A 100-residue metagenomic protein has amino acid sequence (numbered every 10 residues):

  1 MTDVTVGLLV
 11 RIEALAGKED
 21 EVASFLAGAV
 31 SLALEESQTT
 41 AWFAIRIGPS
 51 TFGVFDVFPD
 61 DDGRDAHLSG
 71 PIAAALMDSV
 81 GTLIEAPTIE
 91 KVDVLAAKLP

Functional and structural regions predicted by a protein language model:
M1-G7, T40-S50, A75-P100: Glycine-rich beta-strand-turn "strand-cap" elements at beta-sheet edges
L8-V10, V54: Hydrophobic residues positioned within well-ordered beta-strands of beta-sheet architectures
R11-A14, F58-P59, D93: Short, histidine-centered active-site or binding-site loop motifs used for metal coordination, general acid-base
R11-A23: Short, surface-exposed ligand-recognition loops at beta-strand->loop->(often short) alpha-helix junctions that present
L15-G17, I47, P59-D61: Short coil/turn motifs at secondary-structure junctions
E19-E21, G63, K98: Intrinsically disordered, low-complexity acidic/polar segments
G28-A41, V57-E90: An amphipathic, aromatic/His-enriched active-site/gating alpha helix that lines ligand/cofactor pockets
